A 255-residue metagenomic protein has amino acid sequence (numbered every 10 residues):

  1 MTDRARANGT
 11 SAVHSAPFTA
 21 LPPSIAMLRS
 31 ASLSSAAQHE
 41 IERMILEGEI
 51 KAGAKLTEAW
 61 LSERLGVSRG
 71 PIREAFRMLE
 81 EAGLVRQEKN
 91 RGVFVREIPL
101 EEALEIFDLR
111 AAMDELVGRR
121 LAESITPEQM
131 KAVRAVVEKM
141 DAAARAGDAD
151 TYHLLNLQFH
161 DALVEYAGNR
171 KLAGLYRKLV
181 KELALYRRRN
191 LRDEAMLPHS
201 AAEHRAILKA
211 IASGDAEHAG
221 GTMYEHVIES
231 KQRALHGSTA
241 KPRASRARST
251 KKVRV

Functional and structural regions predicted by a protein language model:
M1-E123, E128-Q129, Q232-V255: Short linear motifs at protein or domain termini
S32, M130-K131, A195-P198: Short helix-capping and inter-helix turn/linker motifs at the boundaries of alpha-helical repeat units
E81-R86, L179-K181, A195-P198: Mobile beta-alpha loop/short-helix "lid" or hinge segments that flank ligand
R86-E88, N156, H199-A201: Short, flexible turn/loop "capping" segments at secondary-structure junctions
P99-L100, Y186-N190: Short alpha-helical transmembrane interface motifs in multi-pass membrane proteins
I106, P127-R188, A202-A210, H218-E229: Conserved amphipathic alpha-helical segments that form helical-bundle/coiled-coil interaction surfaces
A122-E123, G168, R192: Short helix-capping/hinge motifs at transmembrane helix termini and TM-loop junctions
